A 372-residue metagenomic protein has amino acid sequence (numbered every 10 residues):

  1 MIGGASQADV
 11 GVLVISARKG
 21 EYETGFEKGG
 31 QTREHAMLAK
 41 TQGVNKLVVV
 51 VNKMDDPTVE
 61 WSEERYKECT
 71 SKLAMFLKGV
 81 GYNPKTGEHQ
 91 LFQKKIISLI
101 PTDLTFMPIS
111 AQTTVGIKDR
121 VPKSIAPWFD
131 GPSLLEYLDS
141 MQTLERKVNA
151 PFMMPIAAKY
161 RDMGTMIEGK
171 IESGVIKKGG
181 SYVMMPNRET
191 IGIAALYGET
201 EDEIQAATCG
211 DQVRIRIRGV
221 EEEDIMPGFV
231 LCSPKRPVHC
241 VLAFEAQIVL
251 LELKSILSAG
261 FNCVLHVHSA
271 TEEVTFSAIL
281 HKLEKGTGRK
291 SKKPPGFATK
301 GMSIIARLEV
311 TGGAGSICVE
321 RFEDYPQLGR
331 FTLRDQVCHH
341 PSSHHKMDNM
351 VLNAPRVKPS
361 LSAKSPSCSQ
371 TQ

Functional and structural regions predicted by a protein language model:
M1, V12, A39, N52 (+8 more regions): Residue-level signature of catalytic and energy-coupling elements of molecular machines, predominantly ATP/GTP-dependent
I2, G25-E27, S62, D119-V121 (+2 more regions): Short coil/turn segments at secondary-structure boundaries
I2, S6, S16, K40 (+7 more regions): Signal for well-folded cores of large energy- and translation-related assemblies
G3, L13, R33-L38, E63-G79 (+3 more regions): Solvent-exposed alpha-helical segments within well-ordered globular domains of core cellular machineries
A5-K67: Conserved Switch II/interswitch segment of TRAFAC-class P-loop GTPases
S16-K19, N52-D56, K94, L104 (+5 more regions): Short, ordered loop/turn segments at secondary-structure junctions
P57-P151, P155-A157: Canonical P-loop GTPase G-domain recognition
D162-Q372: C-terminal effector/interaction modules appended to NTPase cores
